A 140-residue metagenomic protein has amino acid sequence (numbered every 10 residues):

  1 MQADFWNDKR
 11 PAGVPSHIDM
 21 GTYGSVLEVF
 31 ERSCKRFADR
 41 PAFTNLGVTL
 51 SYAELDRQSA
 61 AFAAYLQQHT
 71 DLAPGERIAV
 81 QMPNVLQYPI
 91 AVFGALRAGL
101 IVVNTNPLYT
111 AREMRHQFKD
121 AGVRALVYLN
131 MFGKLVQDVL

Functional and structural regions predicted by a protein language model:
Q2-F5, D19-P41, R57: A short N-terminal helical cap/helix-turn-helix that marks the beginning of AMP-binding/adenylate-forming
N7-H17: Short, contiguous pre-domain boundary segments
I18-T22, V80, V103-T105: Short, flexible loop segments at the rims of nucleotide/cofactor-binding pockets, characterized by
T22, D39-A73, A79-V85, P89-F93 (+1 more regions): Conserved AMP-binding/adenylate-forming core of the ANL superfamily
F30, A91, V136: Aromatic/hydrophobic pocket-lining residues that form π-stacking "cages" and hydrophobic walls in ligand
A73-E76, G122-R124: Short acidic/histidine-rich motifs immediately flanking catalytic phosphotransfer sites in two-component signaling
R97-L140: Structural core segment of the AMP-binding/adenylate-forming
